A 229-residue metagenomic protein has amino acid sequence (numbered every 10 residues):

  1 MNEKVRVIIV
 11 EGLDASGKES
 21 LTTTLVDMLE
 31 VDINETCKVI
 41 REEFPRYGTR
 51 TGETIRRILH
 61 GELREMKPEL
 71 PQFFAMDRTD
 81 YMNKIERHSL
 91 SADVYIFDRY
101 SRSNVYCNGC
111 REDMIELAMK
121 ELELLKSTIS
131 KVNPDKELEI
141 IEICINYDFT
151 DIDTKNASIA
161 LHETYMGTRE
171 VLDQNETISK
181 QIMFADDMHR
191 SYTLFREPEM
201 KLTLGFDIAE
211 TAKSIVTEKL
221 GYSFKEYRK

Functional and structural regions predicted by a protein language model:
N2-E3, T24-E30, D153-K229: NTP-dependent small-molecule kinase module
V7: Walker A (P-loop) ATP-phosphate-binding motif of ABC ATPase nucleotide-binding domains
V10: Hydrophobic anchor at the beta1->P-loop junction of P-loop NTPases
A15-S16: ATP-binding Walker
E19: Walker A/P-loop
D32, T36-L124: ATP-dependent small-molecule kinase phosphotransfer cores that center on conserved nucleotide phosphate-binding segments
D93-V94, D135-I140, E199: Conserved acidic residues
N104-F184: A glycine- and Lys/Arg-enriched "phosphate-lid" helix/loop adjacent to the NTP-binding pocket of small-molecule kinases
